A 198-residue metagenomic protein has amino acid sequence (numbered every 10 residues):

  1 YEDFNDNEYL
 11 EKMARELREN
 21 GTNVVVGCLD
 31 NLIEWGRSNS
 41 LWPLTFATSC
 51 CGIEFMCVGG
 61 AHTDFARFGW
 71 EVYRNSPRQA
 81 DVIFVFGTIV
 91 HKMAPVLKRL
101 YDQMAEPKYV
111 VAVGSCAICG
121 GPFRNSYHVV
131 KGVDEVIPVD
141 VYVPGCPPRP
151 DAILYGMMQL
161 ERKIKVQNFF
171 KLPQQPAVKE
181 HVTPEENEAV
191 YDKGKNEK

Functional and structural regions predicted by a protein language model:
Y1-S76, P107-K108, V136-Y142, P147-K198: Iron-sulfur (Fe-S) cluster-binding modules
G60-A61, A94-K98, P122-R124, I153-G156: A short secondary-structure junction signal
A80, V85-K98: Thiamine diphosphate
T88-V90, C116, P148: Short glycine-rich anion-binding loops that position phosphate/pyrophosphate groups of nucleotides and phosphorylated
V96-V111: A short, gly/pro- and small-residue-rich
Y109-A112, C116-I118, Y142: Catalytic cores of nucleophile-dependent amide-cleaving enzymes
I118-D134: Glycine-rich, charge-decorated loop segments at or immediately adjacent to ligand/cofactor-binding or catalytic sites
